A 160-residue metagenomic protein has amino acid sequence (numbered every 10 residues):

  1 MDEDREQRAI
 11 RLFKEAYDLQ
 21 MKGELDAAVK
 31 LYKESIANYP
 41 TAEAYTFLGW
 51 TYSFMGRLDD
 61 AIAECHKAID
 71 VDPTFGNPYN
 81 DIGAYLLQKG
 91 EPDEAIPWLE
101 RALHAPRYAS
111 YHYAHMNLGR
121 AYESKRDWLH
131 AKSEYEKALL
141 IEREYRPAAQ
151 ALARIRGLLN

Functional and structural regions predicted by a protein language model:
M1-A9, S124, W128-N160: Terminal, low-structured helical/coil segments at or just beyond the last alpha-helical repeat
R5-E43, F47, F54: Alpha-helical segment of the N-proximal tetratricopeptide repeat
M21-L31, M55-K67, K89-H104, K125-E134 (+1 more regions): Structural signature of tandem alpha-helical TPR/SEL1-like repeats, specifically the intra-repeat loop/turn
Y39-P40, P73, R107-A109, R143: Short coil turns that delineate tetratricopeptide repeat
A44-Y45, P78, Y111-A114, A148: TPR alpha-solenoid repeat register
